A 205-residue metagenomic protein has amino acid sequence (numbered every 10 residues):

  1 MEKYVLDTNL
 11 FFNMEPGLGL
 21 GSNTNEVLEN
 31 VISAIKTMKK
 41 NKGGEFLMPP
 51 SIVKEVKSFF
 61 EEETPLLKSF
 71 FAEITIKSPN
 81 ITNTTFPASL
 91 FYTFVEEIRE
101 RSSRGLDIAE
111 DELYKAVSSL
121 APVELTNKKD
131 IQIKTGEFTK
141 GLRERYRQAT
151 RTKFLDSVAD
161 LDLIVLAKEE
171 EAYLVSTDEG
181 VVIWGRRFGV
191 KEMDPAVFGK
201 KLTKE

Functional and structural regions predicted by a protein language model:
E2-E170, E179-R187, K191-E205: Active-site-proximal, substrate-binding regions of enzyme catalytic domains and RNA-binding/basic surfaces
L174-V175: Conserved SAM-binding loop
